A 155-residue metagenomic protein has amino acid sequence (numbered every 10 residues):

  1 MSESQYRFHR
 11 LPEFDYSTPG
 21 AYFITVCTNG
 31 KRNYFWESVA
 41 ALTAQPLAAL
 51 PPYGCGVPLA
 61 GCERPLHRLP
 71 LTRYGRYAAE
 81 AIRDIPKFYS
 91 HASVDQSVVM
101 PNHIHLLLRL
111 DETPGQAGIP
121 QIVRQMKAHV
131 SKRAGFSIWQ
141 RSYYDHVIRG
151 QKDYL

Functional and structural regions predicted by a protein language model:
M1-L155: Short catalytic/metal-binding and nucleic-acid-binding patches
